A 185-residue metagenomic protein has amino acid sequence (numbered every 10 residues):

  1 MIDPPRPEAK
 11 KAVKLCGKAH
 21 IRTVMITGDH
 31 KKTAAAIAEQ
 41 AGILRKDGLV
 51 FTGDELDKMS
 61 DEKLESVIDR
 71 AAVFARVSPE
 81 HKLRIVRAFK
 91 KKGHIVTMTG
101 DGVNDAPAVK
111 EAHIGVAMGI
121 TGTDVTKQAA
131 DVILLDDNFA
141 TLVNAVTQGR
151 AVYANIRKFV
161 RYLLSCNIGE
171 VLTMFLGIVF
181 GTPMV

Functional and structural regions predicted by a protein language model:
M1-A35, M59-E62: Signature of the cytosolic headpiece of P-type E1-E2 ATPases
P4, L56, N104: Glycine-/small-residue-rich active-site loops that bind phosphorylated ligands and cofactors
P4-P5, P79, P107, V185: Proline-rich low-complexity regions
K10-A12, K18, H30-A41, E80-A88 (+1 more regions): Acidic, divalent-metal-coordinating active-site segment for phosphoryl/phosphodiester hydrolysis, typified by short
T23-M25, K46-G48, N104-P107: N-terminal start-of-chain detector that recognizes signal peptides and the immediate post-cleavage beginning
V24-G28, V77, T99: Structural motif
A41, R45-M98, A112, A117-V185: Membrane-embedded transport module
